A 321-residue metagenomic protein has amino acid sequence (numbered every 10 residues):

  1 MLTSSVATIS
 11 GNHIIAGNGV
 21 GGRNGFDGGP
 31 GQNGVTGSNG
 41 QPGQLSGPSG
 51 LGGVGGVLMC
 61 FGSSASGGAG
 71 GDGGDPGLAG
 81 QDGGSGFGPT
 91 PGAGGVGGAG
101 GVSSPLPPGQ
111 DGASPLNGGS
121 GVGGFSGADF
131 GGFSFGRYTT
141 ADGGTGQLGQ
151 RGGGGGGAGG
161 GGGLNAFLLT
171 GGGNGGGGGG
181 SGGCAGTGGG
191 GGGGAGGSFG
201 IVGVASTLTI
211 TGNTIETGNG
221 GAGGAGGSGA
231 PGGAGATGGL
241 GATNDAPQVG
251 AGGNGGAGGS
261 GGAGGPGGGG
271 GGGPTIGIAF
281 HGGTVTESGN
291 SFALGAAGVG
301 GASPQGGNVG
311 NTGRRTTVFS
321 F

Functional and structural regions predicted by a protein language model:
M1-F321: Glycine-centric low-complexity repeats
